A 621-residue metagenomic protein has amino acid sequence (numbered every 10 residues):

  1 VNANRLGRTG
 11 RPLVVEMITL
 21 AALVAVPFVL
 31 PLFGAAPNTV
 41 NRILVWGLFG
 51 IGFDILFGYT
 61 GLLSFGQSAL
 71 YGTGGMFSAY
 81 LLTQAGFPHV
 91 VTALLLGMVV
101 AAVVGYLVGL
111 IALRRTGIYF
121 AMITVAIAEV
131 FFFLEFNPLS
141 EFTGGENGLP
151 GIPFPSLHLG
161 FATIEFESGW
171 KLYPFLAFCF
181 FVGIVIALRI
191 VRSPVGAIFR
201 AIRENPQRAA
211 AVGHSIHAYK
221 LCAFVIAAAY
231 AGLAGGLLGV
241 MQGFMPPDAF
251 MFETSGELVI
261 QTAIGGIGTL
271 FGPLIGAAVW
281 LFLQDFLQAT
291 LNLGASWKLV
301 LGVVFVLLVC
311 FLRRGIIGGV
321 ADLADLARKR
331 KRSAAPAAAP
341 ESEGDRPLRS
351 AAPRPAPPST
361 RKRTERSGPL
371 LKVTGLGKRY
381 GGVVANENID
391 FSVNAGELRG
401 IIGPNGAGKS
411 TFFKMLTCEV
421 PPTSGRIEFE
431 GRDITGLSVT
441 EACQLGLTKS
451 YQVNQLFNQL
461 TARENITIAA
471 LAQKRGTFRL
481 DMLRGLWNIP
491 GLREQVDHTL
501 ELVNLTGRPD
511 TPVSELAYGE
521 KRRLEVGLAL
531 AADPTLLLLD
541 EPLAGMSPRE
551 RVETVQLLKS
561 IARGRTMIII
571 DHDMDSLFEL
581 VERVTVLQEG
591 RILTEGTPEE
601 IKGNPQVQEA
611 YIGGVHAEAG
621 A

Functional and structural regions predicted by a protein language model:
V1, V91, G117, Q261 (+7 more regions): N-terminal cationic amphipathic segment used for targeting or macromolecule association
N2-E341: Transmembrane alpha-helices and adjacent helix-loop boundaries
T9, V24, F28, N147 (+8 more regions): Compositionally biased, intrinsically disordered/low-complexity regions enriched for serine, proline and threonine
T19, L70, L301, G344-R346 (+4 more regions): Intrinsically disordered, low-complexity segments enriched in glycine/proline and serine/threonine
V29, I152-L157, G196, S342 (+5 more regions): Intrinsically disordered, low-complexity segments enriched in proline/serine/threonine
G319-G377, V615-A621: ABC-family P-loop ATPase nucleotide-binding domain
R363-K372, L376-A621: Glycine-rich phosphate-binding loops of nucleotide-dependent enzymes
